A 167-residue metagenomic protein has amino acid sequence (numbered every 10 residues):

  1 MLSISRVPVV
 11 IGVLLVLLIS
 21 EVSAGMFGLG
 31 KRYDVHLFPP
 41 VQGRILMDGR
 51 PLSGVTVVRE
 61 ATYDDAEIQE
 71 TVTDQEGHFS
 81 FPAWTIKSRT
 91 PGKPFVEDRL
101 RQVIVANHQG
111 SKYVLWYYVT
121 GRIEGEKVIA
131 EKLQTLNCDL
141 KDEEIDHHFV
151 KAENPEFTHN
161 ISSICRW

Functional and structural regions predicted by a protein language model:
L2, V9, V22-V35, G92-W167: Feature of secretome-associated and extracellular-like proteins
R6-L14: Sec-dependent N-terminal signal peptides
V16-V22: C-terminal segment of classical bacterial N-terminal signal peptides
Y33-L46: A short, Gly/Thr-enriched small/hydrophobic beta-strand-prone motif that recurs across taxa
P40-Q42, S80, V103-V105: Beta-strand secondary-structure signal
D48-A61: Short, ordered, surface-exposed loop/turn motifs in non-cytosolic proteins
D64-T71, S111-L115: Surface-exposed loop/edge segments in extracytoplasmic proteins
Q69, T73-K87: Glycine-centered loop-to-beta-strand initiation motif
